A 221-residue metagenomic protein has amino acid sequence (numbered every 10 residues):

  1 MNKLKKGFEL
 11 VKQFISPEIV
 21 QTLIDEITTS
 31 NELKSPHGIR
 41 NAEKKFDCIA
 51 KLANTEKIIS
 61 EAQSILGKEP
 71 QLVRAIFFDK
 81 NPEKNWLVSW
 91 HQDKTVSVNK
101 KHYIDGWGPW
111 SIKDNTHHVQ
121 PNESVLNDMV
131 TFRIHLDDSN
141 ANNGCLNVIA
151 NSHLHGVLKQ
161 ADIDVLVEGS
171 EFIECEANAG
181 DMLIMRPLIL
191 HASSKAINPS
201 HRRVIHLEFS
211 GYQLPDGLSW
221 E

Functional and structural regions predicted by a protein language model:
N2-K6, I15-A179, A192, A196-S200 (+2 more regions): Non-heme Fe(II) oxygenase catalytic core, chiefly the N-lobe of the double-stranded beta-helix
V11-K12: Short loop-to-beta-strand entry elements in the cores of soluble alpha/beta enzymes
M185-H191: Short, charged beta-turn/beta-strand-edge "cap" motif at the junction between a beta-strand and an adjacent loop
